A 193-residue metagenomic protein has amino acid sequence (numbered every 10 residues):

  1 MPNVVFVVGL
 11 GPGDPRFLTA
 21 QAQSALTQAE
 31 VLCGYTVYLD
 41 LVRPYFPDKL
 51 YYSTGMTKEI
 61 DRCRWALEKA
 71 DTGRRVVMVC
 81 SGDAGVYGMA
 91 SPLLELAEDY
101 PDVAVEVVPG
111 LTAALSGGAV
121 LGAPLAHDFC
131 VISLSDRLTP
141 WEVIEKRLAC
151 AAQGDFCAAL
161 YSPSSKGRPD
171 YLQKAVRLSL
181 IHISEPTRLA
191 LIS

Functional and structural regions predicted by a protein language model:
M1-V105, L111, S116: Class I S-adenosyl-L-methionine
A84, A113-A114, D136-P140, S165-G167: Short, catalytically relevant binding-site loops at active-site mouths
P92-L93, V120, K174: Alpha-helical scaffold elements adjacent to nucleotide-binding pockets in ATP/GTP-utilizing enzyme cores
A97-Y100, G118, A151, S179: Hydrophobic alpha-helix position signal
D102-V105, F129-R137, C157-K166: Flexible, glycine/proline-enriched loop segments at strand-loop-helix junctions that form or flank small-ligand binding
G118-K146, D155: Short, glycine-/small-residue-rich phosphate/pyrophosphate-handling segment
W141-L180: Conserved anion/nucleotide-ligand pocket segment
I181-S193: Single conserved hydrophobic/aromatic residue that forms the stacking wall/gate of nucleotide- or nucleobase-binding
